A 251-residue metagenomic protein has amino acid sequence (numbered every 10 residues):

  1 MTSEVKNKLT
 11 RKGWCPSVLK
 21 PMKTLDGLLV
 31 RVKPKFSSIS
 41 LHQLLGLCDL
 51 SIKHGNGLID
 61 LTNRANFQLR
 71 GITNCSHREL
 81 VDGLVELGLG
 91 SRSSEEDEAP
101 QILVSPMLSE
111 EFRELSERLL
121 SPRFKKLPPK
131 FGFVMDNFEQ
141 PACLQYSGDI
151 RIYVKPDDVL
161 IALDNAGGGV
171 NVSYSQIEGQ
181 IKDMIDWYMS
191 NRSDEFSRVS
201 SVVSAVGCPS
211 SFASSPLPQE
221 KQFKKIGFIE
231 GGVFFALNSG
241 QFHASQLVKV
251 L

Functional and structural regions predicted by a protein language model:
M1-K12, S211-S214: Long, contiguous juxta-domain segments that are non-catalytic but functionally important
T2-K8, M22-L160, G167, Y174 (+2 more regions): Small-residue-enriched alpha-helical segments and adjacent helix-cap loops that form tight helix-helix packing
K8-M22, Q219-K221: Intrinsic, low-complexity N-terminal interaction/targeting segments
G57-L61, K125-P128, M189-G207, L217-I226: Flexible, glycine/charged-enriched surface loops at secondary-structure junctions
G83-G88, V206-S215: Short, structured interface segments
N165-F196: Internal alpha/beta scaffold segment
S210-F242: Accessory "access/gating" subregions that flank catalytic or transport cores
